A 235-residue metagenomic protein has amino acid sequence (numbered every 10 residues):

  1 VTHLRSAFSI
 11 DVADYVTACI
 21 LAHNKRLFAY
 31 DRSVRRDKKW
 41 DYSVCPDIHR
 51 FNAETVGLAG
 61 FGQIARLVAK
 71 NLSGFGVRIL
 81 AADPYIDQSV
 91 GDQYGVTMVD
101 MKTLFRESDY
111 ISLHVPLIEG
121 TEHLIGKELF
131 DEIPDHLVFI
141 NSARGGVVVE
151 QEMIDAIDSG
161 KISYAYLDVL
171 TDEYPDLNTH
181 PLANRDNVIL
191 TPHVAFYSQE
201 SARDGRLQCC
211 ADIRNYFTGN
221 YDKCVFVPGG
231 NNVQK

Functional and structural regions predicted by a protein language model:
T2-T55, K70: Phosphate-binding beta-alpha-beta segment of Rossmann-like dinucleotide-binding domains, i.e., the NAD(P)
F61-G62: Glycine-rich Rossmann-fold phosphate-binding loop(s) that bind the pyrophosphate of adenine dinucleotide cofactors
A65-R66: N-terminal Rossmann-fold NAD(P) dinucleotide-binding loop
A69, S73, I157-D158: Gly/Ala-rich phosphate-binding loop of Rossmann-like dinucleotide-binding domains, activating on the conserved
G76: Short glycine-rich hinge loops at helix-strand junctions in the catalytic core of two-component histidine kinases
I79-A81: Short beta-strand "acidic-cap" motif of Rossmann-like dinucleotide-binding folds
P84-P181: Rossmann-like adenosine-cofactor binding region
H136-K235: Rossmann-like dinucleotide-binding domain for NAD(H)/NADP(H)
